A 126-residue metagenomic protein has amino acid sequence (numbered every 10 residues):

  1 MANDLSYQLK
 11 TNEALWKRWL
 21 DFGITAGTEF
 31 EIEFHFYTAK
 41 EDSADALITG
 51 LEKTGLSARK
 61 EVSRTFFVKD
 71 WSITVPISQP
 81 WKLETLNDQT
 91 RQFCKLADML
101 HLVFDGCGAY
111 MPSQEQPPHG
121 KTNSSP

Functional and structural regions predicted by a protein language model:
M1-P126: Long, contiguous binding/interaction regions
